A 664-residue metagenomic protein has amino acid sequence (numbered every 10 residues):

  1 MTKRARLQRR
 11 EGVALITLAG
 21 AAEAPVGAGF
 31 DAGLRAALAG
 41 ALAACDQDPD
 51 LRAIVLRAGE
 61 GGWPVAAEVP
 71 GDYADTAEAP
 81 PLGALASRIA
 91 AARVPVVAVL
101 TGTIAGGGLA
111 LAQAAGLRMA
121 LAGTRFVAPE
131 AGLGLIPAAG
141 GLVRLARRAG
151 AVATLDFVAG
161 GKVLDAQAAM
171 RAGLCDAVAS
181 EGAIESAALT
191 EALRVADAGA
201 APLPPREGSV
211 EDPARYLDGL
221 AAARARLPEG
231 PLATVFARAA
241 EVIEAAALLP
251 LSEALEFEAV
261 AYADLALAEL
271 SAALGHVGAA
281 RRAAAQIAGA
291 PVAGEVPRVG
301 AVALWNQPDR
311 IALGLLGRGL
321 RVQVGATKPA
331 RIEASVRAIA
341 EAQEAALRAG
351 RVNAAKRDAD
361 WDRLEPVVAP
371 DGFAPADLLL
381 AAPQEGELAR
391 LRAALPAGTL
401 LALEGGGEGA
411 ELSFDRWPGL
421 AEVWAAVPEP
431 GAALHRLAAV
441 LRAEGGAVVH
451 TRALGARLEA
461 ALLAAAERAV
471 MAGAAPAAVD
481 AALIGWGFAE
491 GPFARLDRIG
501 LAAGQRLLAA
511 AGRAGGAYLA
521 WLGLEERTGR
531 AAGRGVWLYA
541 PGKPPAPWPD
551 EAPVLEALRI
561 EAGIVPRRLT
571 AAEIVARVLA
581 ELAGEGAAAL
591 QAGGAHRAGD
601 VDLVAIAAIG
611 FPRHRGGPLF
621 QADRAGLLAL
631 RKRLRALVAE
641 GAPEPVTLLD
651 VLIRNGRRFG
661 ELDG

Functional and structural regions predicted by a protein language model:
T2-A5, A19, G33-A41, R52-R57 (+8 more regions): N-terminal glycine-rich phosphate-binding loop for ADP-containing cofactors
R9-A36, G59-G61: STAS-typified acidic loop motif
P64-A67: Amphipathic coiled-coil signal-relay and dimerization helices
A98-G108: Gly/Ser-rich catalytic serine loop of serine hydrolases
A128: Glycine-rich phosphate-binding active-site loops on the catalytic face of alpha/beta enzymes
